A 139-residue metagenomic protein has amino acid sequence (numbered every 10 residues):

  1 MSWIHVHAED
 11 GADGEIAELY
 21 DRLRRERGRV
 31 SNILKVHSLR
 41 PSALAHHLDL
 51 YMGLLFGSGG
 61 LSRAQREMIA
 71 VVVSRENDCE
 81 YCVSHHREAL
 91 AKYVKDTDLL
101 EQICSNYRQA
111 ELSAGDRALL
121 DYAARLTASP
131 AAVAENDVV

Functional and structural regions predicted by a protein language model:
M1-V139: Hydrophobic alpha-helical segments
